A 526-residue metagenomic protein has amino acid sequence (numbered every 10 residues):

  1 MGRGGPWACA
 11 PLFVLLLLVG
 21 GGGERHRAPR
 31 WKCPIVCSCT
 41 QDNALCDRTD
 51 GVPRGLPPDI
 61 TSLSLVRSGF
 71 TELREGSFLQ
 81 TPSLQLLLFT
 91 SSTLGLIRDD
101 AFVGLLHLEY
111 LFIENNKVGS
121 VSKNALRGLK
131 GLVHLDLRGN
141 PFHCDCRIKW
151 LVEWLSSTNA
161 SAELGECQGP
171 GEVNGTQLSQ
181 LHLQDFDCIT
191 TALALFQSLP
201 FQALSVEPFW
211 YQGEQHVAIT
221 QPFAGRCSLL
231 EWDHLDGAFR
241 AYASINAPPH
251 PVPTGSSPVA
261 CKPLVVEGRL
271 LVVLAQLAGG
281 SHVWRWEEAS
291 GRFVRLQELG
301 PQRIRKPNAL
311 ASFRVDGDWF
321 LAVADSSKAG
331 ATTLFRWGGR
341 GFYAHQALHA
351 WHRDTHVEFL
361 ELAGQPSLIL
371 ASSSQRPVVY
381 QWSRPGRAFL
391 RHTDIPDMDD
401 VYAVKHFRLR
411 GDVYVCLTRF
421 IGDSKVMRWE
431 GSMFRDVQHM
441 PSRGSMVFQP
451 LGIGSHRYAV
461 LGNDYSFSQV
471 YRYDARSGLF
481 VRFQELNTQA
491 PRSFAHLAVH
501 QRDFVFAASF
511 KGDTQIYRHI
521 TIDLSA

Functional and structural regions predicted by a protein language model:
G2-A192, E207-W210, L229-A241, K262-V265: Extracellular leucine-rich repeat
D47-G51, F196-S228, S257-C261: Beta-strand-rich domains and repeat architectures in extracellular enzymes and scaffolds, especially beta-propellers
A192-L199, A241-V252, V294-P301, Y343-H349 (+3 more regions): A short beta-strand motif characteristic of beta-propeller blades
A194-F196, E214-N246, A278-E288, T332: Beta-propeller domains
F201-P208, P253-K262, R303-S312, H352-F359 (+3 more regions): Repeated scaffold domains used in trafficking and secretory/extracellular systems, primarily beta-propellers
Q212-A218, E267-V273, D316-A322, A363-I369 (+3 more regions): Entry beta-strands of beta-propeller and related beta-repeat scaffolds
G225-E231, G279-R285, A329-R336, Q375-Q381 (+3 more regions): Structural motif
D464-S468, Q484, T488-A526: Blade-level signature of beta-propeller repeat domains, shared across WD40, Kelch, NHL, RCC1 and BNR/Asp-box propellers
